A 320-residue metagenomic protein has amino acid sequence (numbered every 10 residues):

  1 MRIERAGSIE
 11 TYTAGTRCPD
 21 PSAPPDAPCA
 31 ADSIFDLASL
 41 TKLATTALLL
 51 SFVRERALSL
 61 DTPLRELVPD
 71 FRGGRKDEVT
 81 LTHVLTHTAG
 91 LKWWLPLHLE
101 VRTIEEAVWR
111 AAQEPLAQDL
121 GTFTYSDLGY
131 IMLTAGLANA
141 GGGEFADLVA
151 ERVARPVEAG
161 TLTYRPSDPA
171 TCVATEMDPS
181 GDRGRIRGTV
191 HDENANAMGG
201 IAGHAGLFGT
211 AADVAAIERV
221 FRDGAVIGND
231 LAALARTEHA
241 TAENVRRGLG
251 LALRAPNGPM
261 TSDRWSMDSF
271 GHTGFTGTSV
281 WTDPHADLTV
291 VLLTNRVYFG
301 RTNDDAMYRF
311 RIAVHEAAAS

Functional and structural regions predicted by a protein language model:
M1, G7, K42-T45, L49 (+6 more regions): Residue-level preference for non-acidic, small/hydrophobic
M1-F35, A57-S59: Short, conserved catalytic-motif segment at the N-terminal edge
E10-C18, T273, L293-V297: Short beta->alpha transition motifs characteristic of CBS
T11, C18, G74-D268: Short, surface-exposed loop or secondary-structure junction motifs that flank catalytic or metal-binding residues
F35-A38, F123: Catalytic tyrosine of NAD(P)H-dependent dehydrogenase/reductases that use a Tyr as the general acid/base
S59-G74: Short, glycine/proline-biased beta-turn/loop segments that scaffold the active-site neighborhood
T276-T289: Short, surface-exposed beta-strand/loop micro-motifs that present aromatic residues
V297-S320: Generic C-terminus detector
